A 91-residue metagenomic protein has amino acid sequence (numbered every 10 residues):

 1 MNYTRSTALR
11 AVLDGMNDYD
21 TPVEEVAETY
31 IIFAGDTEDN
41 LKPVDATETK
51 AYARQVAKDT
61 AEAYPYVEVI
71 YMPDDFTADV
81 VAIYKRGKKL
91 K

Functional and structural regions predicted by a protein language model:
T4-T7, A11, E62-K91: Short, mixed-charge low-complexity intrinsically disordered segments
R5-Y19, E48-K58: Charged, amphipathic alpha-helical segments
N17, T37, T49, K85-K88: Intrinsic disorder/low-complexity segments
N17-P43: Short aromatic-glycine-(Arg/Gly/Cys) micro-motifs in beta-strand/loop hairpins
E28, D45-T47, D74-D75, D79: Generic hydrophobic/packing signal
T37-N40, A46-E68: A short, charged, amphipathic alpha-helix used as a generic interaction element across diverse proteins
